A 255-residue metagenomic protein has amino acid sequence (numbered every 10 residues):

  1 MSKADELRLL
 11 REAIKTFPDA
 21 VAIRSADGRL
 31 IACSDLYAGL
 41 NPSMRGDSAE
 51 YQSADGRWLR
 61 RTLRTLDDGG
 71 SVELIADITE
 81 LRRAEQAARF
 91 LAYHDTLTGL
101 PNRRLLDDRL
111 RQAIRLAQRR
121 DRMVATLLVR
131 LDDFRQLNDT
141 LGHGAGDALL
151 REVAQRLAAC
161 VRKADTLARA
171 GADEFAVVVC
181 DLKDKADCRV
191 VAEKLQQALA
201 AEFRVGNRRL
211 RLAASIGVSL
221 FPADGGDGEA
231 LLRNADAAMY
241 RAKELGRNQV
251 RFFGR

Functional and structural regions predicted by a protein language model:
M1, T65-E80: PAS-family sensory domains
S2-R8, R82-H94, L100, R104-R111: Sensory-domain boundary/capping and coupling elements
K3-L30, D35: Sensory modules in modular signal-transduction proteins
L81-A84, F134, K185, V250: Sensory-module boundary signal marking interfaces of small helical input modules and downstream signaling cores
R89, L100-A125, D132-R162, A168-A172 (+4 more regions): Conserved long alpha-helical elements within nucleotide-processing catalytic cores of c-di-GMP signaling and class III
L167, K194, A198, R204 (+3 more regions): Cyclic nucleotide signaling catalytic output domains
